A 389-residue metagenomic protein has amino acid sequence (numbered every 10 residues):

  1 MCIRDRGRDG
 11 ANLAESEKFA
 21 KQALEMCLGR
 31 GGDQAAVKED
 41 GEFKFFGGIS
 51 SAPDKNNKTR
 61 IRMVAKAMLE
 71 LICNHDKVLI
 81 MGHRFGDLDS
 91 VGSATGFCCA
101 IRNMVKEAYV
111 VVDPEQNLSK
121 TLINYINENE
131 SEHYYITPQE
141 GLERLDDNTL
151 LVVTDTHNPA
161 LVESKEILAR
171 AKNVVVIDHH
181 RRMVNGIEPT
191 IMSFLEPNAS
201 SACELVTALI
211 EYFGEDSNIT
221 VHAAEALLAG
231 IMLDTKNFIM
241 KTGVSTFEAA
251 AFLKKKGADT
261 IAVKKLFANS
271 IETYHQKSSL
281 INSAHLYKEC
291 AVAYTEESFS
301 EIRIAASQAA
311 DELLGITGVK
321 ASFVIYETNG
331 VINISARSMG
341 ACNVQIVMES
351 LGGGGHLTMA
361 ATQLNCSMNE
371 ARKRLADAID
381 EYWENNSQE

Functional and structural regions predicted by a protein language model:
M1-D5: Conserved small/polar residues in nucleotide/adenosyl-binding loops
K18-K44: Catalytic/regulatory signature loops of cyclic-dinucleotide turnover enzymes and related class III nucleotidyl cyclases
N56-N129, H133, G141-T149, L228 (+1 more regions): Hydrophobic helix-and-loop "lid/oligomerization" segment in the mid-to-C-terminal part of catalytic domains
H83-R84, P114, T154-H157, I177-H180 (+3 more regions): Fold-independent oxyanion-binding glycine-rich loops and adjacent beta-strand/coil segments at enzyme active sites
E132-T190: Active-site cofactor/cluster-binding pocket
E188-S200: Short beta-strand elements at the ligand-binding edges of bilobed clamshell
L205-Y212, V221-L233: Internal alpha/beta core interface subdomains
T207-T220, F238, D380-E384: A charged, well-structured terminal subsegment
